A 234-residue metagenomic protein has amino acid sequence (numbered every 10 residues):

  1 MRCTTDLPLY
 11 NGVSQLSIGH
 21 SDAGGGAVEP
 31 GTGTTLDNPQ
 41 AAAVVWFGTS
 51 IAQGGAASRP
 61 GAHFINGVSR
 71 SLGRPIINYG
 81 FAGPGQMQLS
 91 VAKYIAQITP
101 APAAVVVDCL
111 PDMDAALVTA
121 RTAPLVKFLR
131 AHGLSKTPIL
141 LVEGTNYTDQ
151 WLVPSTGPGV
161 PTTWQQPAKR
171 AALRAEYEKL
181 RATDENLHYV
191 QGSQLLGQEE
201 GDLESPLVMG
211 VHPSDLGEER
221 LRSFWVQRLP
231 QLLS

Functional and structural regions predicted by a protein language model:
M1-V45, R222, V226-S234: N-terminal secretory targeting modules
A41-I65, A82: Catalytic nucleophile-elbow at a beta strand-turn-alpha helix junction centered on a G-D-S/GDSL motif, marking
A43-F47, P75-Y79, A103-D108, P138-E143 (+1 more regions): Structural recognition of the beta-strand scaffold that forms the well-ordered cores of secreted hydrolase catalytic
F64, R121-L129, K169-E176: A general structural detector for well-ordered alpha-helical segments in enzyme core domains, enriched
I65-N78, Y177-E178: Short helix-loop-beta junction
V68, M87-H132, K136-V153, E204-S205: Oxyanion-hole/transition-state-stabilizing segment in secreted/luminal serine hydrolases and related acyltransferases
G73-S90: Short connector loops at secondary-structure junctions
T148-S234: Catalytic His-Asp segment of secreted/periplasmic serine-dependent ester chemistry enzymes
